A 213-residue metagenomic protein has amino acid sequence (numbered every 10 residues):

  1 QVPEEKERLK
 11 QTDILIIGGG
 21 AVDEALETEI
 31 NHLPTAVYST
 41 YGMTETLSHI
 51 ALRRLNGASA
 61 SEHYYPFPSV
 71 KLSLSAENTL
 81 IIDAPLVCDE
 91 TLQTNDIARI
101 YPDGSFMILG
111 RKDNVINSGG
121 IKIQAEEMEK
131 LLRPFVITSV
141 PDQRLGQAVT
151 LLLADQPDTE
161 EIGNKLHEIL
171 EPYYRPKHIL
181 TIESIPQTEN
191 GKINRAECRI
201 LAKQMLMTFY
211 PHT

Functional and structural regions predicted by a protein language model:
P3-A58: Gly/Ser/Thr-rich phosphate-binding loop
Y38-E45, Y64-Y65, V136-P141, L180: Beta-strand->loop->alpha-helix junctions that form or flank phosphate-binding loops in nucleotide-handling enzymes
P68-V70, N78, D96, Q147-V149 (+1 more regions): Change "...and in nucleic-acid phosphodiester-cleaving endonucleases..." to "...and in nucleic-acid processing enzymes
K71-Q93, I97-R99, S105, A154: AMP-binding/adenylate-forming core of the ANL superfamily
I81, M107-L109, T188, N194: Generic structural signal for well-ordered beta-strand positions
I97-Y174: AMP-binding/adenylate-forming catalytic core of the ANL superfamily
I116, T150-L152, K165-T213: Conserved C-terminal "lid"/linker of ANL adenylate-forming enzymes
